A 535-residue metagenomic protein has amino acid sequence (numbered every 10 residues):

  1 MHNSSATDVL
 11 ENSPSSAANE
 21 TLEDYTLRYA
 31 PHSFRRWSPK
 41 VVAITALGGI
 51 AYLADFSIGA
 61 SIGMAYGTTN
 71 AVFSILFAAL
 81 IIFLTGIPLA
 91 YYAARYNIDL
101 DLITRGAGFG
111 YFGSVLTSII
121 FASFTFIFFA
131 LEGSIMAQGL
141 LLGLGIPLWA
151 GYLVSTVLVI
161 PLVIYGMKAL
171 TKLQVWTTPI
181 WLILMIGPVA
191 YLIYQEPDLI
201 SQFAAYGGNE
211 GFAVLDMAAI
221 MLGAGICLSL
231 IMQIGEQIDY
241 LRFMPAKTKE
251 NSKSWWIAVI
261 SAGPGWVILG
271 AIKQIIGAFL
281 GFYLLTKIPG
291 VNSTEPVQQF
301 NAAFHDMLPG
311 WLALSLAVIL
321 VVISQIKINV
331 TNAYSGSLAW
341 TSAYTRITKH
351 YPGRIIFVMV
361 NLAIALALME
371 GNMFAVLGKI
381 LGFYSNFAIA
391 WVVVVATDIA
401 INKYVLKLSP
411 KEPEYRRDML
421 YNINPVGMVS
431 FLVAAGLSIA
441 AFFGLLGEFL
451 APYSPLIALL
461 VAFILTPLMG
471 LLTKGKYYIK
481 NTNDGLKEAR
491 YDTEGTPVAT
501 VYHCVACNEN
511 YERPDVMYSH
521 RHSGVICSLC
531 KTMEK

Functional and structural regions predicted by a protein language model:
M1-M64, T68-T69, I186, M217-A224 (+1 more regions): Membrane-interface "cap" regions at the ends of multi-pass membrane proteins
Y29, V392-L465, K476-P497: C-terminal membrane-solvent junction of multi-pass transporters and transport-like membrane proteins
Y52-D55, L80-T85, F121-A130, I180-Y191 (+4 more regions): Selective recognition of specific alpha-helical transmembrane segments in multi-pass small-molecule
S61-A65, A90-Y92, L131-G143, V157-T177 (+4 more regions): Membrane-water interface regions at transmembrane-helix termini and the short interhelical loops of multi-pass membrane
L76-F109, L116-F124: Juxtamembrane transmembrane-helix boundary signature
L102-F109, G133-G151, L241-K249, V330-V358: Helix-loop-helix connectors at the membrane interface of multi-pass transporters/channels
L182-G207, C227-I231, G281, V393-L406 (+2 more regions): Hydrophobic alpha-helical segments and their helix-loop junctions in multi-pass secondary transporters
S342-N372, D418-A435: Loop-to-transmembrane helix boundary motifs in multi-pass membrane proteins
